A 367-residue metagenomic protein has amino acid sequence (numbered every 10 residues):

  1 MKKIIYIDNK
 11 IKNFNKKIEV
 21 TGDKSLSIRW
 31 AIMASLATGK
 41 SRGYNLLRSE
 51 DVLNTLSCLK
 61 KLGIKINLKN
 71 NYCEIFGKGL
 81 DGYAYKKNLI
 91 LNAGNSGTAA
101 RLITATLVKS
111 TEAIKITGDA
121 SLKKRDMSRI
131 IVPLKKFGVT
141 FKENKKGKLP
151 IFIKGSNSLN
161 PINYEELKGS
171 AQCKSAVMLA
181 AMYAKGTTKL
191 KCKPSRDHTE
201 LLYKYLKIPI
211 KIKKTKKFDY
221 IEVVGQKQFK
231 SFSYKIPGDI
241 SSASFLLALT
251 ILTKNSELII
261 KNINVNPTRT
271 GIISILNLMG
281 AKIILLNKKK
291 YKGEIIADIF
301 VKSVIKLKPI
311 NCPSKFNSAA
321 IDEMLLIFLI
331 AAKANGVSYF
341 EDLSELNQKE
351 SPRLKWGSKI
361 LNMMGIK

Functional and structural regions predicted by a protein language model:
M1-K367: Structural preference for solvent-exposed beta-strand-turn elements and adjacent flexible terminal/loop segments within
